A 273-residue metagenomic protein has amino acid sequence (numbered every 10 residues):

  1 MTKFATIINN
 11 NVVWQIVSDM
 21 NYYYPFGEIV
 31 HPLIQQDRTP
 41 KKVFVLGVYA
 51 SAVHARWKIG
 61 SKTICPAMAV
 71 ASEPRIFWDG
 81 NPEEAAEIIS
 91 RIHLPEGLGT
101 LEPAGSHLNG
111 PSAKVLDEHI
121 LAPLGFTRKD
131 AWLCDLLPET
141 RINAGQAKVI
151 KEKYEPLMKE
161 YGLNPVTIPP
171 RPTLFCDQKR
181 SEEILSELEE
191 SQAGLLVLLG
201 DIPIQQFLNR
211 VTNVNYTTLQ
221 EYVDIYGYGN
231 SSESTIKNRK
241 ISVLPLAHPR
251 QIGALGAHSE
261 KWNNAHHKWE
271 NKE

Functional and structural regions predicted by a protein language model:
M1-F26, P66-I76, T100, Q146-L185 (+1 more regions): C-terminal capping/extension of enzyme domains
Y24-L133, L137, T217-L219: Adenosine ribonucleotide-centric catalytic and binding domains
K42-V43, L195-V197: Structural motif
L46, C134, L198-L199, L246: Short hydrophobic segments within beta-strands
Y49-V53, L137-R141, D201-Q205, H248-I252: Short, solvent-exposed loop/turn segments at secondary-structure junctions
I120, I184-A193: Conserved beta-strand->loop/alpha-helix structural units within folded catalytic cores of enzymes with alpha/beta
G125, L188-Q192, T235-N238: Short, conserved loop/helix-junction motifs that constitute active-site signature segments in enzyme catalytic cores
R128-P156: A short mid-domain helix/strand-loop element embedded in enzyme catalytic domains that forms or borders the active-site
